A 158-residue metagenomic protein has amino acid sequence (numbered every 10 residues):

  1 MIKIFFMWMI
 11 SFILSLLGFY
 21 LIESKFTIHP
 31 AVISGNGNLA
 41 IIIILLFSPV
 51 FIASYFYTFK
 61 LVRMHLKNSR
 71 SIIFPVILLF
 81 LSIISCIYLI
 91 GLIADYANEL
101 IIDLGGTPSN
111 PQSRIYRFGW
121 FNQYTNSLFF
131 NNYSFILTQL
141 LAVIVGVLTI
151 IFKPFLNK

Functional and structural regions predicted by a protein language model:
M1-I2, A31-S34, F59-F74, L156: Membrane-interface helix-boundary motifs at transmembrane edges
M1-V50: Transmembrane alpha-helical insertion/packing segments
I2-L14, N68-L89: Transmembrane alpha-helical segments of multi-pass membrane proteins
F19-I33, F59-V62, L89-Y96: Juxtamembrane "helix-exit" motif on the non-cytosolic side of transmembrane helices
G37-V50, P75-I77, S127-T138: Alpha-helical transmembrane segments of polytopic membrane proteins
I42-L66: Canonical alpha-helical transmembrane segments
I90-R114: Juxtamembrane non-transmembrane "cap" segments at the membrane-aqueous interface of multi-pass membrane proteins
I115-V143: Hydrophobic alpha-helical transmembrane segments
